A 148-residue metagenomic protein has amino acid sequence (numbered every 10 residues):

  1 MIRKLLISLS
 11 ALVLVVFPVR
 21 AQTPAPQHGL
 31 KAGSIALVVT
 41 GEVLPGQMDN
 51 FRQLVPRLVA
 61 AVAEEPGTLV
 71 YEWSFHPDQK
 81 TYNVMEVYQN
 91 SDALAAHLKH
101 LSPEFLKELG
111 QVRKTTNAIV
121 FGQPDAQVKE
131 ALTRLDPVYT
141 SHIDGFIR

Functional and structural regions predicted by a protein language model:
M1-K4: Positively charged n-region of N-terminal signal peptides that target proteins for export
L6-I7, T23: Sequence-pattern detector for short linear motifs and compositional/periodic biases rather than a specific fold
I7-V16: Bacterial N-terminal signal peptides
P18-Y82, Q89-H100, Q111-R148: Short S/T/G/P-rich N-terminal loop/turn motif that feeds into the first structured element of a domain
P103-F105: A short, acidic, amphipathic alpha-helical segment used as a generic capping/interface helix at domain edges
